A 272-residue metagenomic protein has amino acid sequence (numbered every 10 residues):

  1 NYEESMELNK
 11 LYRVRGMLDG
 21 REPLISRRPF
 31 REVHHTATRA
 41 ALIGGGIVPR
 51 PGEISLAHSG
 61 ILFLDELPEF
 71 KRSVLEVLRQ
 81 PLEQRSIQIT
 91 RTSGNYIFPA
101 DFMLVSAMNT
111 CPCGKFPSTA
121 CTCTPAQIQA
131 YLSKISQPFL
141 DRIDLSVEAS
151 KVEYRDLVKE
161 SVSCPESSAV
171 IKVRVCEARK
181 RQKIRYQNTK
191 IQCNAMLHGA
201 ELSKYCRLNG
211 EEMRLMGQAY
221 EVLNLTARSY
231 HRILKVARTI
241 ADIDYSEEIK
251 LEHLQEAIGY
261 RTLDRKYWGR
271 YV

Functional and structural regions predicted by a protein language model:
N1-M6, K10-L18, Q84-S86: Post-Walker A helix-loop "phosphate-sensing" segment adjacent to the P-loop in P-loop NTPases
E4-E7, A41, E53, E66 (+1 more regions): Residue-level recognition of specific faces of alpha-helices
S5-M6, E22, I97, T189: Interdomain boundary/hinge elements
P23-P29, H34-L62, N95: Conserved alpha-helical scaffold flanking the Walker A/P-loop in AAA+ ATPase domains
R28, E32, L67-P68, S133 (+1 more regions): Hydrophobic alpha-helical scaffolding
V48-P49, R72-Y271: Basic, amphipathic alpha-helical bundle interface domains used for macromolecular binding and assembly
S59, D65-L67, V77: Walker B catalytic acidic pair
